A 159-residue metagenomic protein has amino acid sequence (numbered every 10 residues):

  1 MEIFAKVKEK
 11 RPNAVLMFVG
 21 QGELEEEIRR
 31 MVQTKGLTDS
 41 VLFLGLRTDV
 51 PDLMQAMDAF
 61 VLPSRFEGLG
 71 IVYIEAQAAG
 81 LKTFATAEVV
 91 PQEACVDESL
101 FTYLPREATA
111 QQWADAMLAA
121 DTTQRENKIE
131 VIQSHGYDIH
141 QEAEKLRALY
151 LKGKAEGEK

Functional and structural regions predicted by a protein language model:
M1-L42: A conserved nucleotide-sugar
L46, R65: Aromatic "clamp/platform" in nucleotide-sugar-dependent glycosyltransferases that forms part of the donor/acceptor
P51, D58, A78-G80: A short alpha->beta transition loop at the rim of the catalytic pocket in nucleotide-sugar-dependent
G70-E75: Short glycine/serine-rich donor-binding loops of glycosyltransferases
K82-A87: Short hydrophobic beta-strand element within catalytic cores of glycosyltransferases and related nucleotide-activated
E93-A120: Change "using UDP/GDP/dTDP sugars" to "using nucleotide sugars
Q124-E158: A charged, aromatic-enriched C-terminal amphipathic alpha-helix characteristic of glycosyltransferases across folds
